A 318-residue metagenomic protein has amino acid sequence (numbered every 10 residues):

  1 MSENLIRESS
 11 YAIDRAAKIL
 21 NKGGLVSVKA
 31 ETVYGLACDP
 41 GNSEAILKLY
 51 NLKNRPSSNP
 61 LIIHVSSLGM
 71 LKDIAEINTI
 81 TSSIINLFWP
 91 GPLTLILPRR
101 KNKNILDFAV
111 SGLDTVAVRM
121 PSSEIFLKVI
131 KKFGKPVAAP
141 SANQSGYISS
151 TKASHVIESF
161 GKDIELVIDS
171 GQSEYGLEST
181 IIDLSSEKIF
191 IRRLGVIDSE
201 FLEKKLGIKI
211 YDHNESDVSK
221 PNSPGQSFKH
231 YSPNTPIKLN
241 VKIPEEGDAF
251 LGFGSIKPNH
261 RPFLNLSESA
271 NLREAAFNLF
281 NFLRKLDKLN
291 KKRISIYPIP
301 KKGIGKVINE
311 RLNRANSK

Functional and structural regions predicted by a protein language model:
M1-K318: Active-site-adjacent structural elements in enzyme catalytic cores
